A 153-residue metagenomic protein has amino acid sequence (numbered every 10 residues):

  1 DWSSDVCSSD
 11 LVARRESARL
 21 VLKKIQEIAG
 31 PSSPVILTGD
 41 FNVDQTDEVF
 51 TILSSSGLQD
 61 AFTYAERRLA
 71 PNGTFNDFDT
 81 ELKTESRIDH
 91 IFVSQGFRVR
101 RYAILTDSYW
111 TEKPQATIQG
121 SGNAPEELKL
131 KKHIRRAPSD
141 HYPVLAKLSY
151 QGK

Functional and structural regions predicted by a protein language model:
D1-S8: Short, small-residue-biased leader/transition segments that mark boundaries at the very start of proteins
S4, G39-F41: Short, well-ordered beta-to-alpha junction loops that form the rim of enzyme active sites and present histidine/acidic
S9-Q26: Active-site beta-loop-alpha substructure in enzyme catalytic cores, prototypically the cysteine-centered nucleophile
D10, L37-T38: A generic structural signal for short
K23-V35, V43-K153: Metal-dependent phosphoester-hydrolase catalytic domains
